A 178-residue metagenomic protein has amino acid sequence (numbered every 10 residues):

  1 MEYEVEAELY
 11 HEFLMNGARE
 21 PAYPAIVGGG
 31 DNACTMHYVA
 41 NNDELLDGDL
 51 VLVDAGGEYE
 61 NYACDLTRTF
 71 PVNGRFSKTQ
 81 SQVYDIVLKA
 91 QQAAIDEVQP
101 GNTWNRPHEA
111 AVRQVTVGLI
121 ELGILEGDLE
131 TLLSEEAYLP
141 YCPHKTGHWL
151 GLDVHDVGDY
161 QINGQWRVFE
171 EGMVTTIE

Functional and structural regions predicted by a protein language model:
M1-E178: Active-site neighborhoods and metal-handling regions in enzymes and metal-associated proteins
